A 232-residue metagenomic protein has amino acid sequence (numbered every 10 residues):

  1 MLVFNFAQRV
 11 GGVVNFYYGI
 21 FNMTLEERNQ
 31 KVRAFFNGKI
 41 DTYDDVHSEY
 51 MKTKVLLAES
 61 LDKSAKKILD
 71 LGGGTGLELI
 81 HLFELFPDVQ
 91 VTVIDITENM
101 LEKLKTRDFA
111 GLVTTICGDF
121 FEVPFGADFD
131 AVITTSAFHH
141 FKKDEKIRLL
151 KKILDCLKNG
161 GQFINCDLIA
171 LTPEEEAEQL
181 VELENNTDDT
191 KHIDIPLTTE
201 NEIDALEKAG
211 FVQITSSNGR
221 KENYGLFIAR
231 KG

Functional and structural regions predicted by a protein language model:
L2-E27: N-terminal auxiliary segments of SAM/dcSAM-dependent transferases
T24-M51: Class I SAM-dependent methyltransferase Rossmann-like catalytic core, especially the SAM/SAH-binding loop
S48-S64: Conserved alpha-helix/loop element of class I SAM-dependent methyltransferases that forms part of the SAM/SAH-binding
L69, T75-E122: Class I SAM-dependent methyltransferase SAM/SAH-binding core
I133: A conserved beta-strand element that flanks and buttresses the S-adenosyl-L-methionine
I147-N159: A short glycine-rich, Lys/Arg-flanked "PGG" loop and its adjoining helix->strand segment in the class I
C166-A209, I214-N218: C-terminal alpha-helical "lid/dimerization" subdomain adjacent to the S-adenosyl-L-methionine
A209-G210, N218-G232: Core SAM-dependent methyltransferase catalytic element
